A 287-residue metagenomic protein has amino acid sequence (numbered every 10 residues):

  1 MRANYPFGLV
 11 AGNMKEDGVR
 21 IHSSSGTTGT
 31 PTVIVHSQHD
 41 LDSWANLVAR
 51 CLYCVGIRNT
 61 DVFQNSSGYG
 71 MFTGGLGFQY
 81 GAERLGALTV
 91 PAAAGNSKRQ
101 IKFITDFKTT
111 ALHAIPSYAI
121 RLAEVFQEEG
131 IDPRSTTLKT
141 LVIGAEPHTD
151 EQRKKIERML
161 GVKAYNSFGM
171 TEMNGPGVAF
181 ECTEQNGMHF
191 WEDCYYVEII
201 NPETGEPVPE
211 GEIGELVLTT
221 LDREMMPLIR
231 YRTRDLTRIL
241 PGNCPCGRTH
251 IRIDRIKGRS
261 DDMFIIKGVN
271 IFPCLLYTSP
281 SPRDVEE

Functional and structural regions predicted by a protein language model:
M1-S23, T28-N46, R50-C54, R58 (+2 more regions): Nucleotide 5′-phosphate-binding alpha/beta core
S24-T27, F63, L112, L141 (+3 more regions): Conserved S/T- and glycine-rich ATP-binding loop of Class I adenylate-forming
S37-C51, V62-R121: AMP-binding/adenylate-forming
V62-Q64, E129-H148: Conserved helix-loop-beta element of the AMP-binding
Y118-T137, K154-M159: Adenylate-forming
K139, H148-N243: Conserved AMP-binding/adenylate-forming
H250-L276: Adenylate-forming
Y277, P282-E287: Single conserved hydrophobic/aromatic residue that forms the stacking wall/gate of nucleotide- or nucleobase-binding
